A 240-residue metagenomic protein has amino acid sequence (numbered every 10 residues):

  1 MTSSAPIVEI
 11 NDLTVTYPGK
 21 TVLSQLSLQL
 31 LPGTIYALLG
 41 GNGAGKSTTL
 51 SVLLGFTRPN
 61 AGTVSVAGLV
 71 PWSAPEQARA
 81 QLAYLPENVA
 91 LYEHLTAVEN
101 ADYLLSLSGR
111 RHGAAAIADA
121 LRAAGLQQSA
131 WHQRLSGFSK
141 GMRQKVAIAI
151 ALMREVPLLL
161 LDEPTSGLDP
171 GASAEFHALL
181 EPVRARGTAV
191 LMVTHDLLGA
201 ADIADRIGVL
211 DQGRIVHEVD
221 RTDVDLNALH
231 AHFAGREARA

Functional and structural regions predicted by a protein language model:
L39-G41: The feature captures the beta-strand-to-loop junction immediately N-terminal to the Walker
G62-V70, Q77-A78: Conserved ABC transporter NBD signature motif
D102, S106, A114-A130: Conserved ABC ATPase "signature" region
I148: Hydrophobic anchor residue at the start of the ABC signature
L159-D162: Catalytic Walker B motif of ABC-type/P-loop ATPase nucleotide-binding domains
T194-H195: H-loop/switch region of ABC-family ATPase nucleotide-binding domains
